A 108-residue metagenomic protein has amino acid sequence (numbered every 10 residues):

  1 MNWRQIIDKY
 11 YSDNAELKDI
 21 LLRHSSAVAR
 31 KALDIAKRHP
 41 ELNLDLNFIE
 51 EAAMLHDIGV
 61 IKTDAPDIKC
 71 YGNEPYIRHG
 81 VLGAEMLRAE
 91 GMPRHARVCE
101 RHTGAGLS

Functional and structural regions predicted by a protein language model:
M1-S12, R78, E85, G91: Short N-terminal secondary-structure initiator segments
N2-H24, I61-G72: Active-site flanking loop/helix segments enriched in acidic
R4-D8, A29, L33, A84 (+1 more regions): An amphipathic alpha-helix signature
A15-K18, H39-N43: Residues at alpha-helix boundaries and short interhelical turns
A27-D34, R38-P40, N47: A positional/architectural concept
E41-S108: Divalent metal-dependent catalytic cores for phosphoryl transfer on phosphate-bearing substrates
